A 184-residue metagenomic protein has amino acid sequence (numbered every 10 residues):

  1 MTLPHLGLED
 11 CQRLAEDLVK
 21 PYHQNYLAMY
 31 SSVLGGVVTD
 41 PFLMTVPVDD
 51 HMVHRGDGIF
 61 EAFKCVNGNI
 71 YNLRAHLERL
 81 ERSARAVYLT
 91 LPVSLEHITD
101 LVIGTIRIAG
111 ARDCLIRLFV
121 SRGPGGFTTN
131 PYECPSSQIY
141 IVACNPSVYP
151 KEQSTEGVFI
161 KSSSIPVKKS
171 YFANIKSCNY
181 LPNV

Functional and structural regions predicted by a protein language model:
M1-P92, D100-I103, F127-V184: Helix-start/capping segments and mature chain N-termini
I98-F127, C144: Short, acidic/charged, Gly/Pro-enriched secondary-structure junctions
